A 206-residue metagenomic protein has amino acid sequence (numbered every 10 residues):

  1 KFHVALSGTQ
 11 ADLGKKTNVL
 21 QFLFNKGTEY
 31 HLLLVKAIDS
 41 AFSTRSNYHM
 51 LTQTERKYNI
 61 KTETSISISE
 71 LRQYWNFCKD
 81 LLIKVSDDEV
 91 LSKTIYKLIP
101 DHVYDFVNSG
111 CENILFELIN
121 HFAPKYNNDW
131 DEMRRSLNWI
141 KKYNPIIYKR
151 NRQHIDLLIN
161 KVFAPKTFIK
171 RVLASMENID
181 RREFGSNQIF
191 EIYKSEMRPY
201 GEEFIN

Functional and structural regions predicted by a protein language model:
K1-N206: Non-catalytic all-alpha helical scaffold/repeat segments
